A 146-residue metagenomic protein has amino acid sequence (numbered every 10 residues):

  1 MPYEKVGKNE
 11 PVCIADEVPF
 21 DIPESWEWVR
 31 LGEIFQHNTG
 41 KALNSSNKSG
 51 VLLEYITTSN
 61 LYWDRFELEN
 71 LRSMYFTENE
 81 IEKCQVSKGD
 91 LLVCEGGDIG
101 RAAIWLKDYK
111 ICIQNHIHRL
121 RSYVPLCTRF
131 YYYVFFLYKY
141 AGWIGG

Functional and structural regions predicted by a protein language model:
M1-E10: Extended, domain-scale alpha-helical bundle/helix-rich regions
V12-K41: Non-catalytic DNA-recognition/assembly elements of restriction-modification systems
R30-N38, S46-G50, L61-E69, E82 (+3 more regions): Basic, amphipathic alpha-helical recognition segments used for DNA target recognition
I56, R72-I81: Short alpha-helix capping/helix-loop boundary micro-motifs
